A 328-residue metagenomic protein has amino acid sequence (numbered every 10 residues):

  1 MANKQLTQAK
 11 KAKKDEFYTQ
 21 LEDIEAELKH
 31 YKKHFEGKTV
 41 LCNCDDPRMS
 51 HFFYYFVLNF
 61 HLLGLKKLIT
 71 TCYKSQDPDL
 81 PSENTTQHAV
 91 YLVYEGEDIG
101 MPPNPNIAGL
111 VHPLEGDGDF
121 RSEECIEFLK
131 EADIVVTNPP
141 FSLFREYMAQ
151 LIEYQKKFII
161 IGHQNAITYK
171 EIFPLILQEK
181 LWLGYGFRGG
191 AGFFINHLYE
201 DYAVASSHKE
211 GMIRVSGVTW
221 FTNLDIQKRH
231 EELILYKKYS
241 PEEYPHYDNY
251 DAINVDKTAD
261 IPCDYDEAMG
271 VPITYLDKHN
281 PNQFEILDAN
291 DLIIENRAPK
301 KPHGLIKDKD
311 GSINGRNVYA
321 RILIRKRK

Functional and structural regions predicted by a protein language model:
M1-K328: Class I S-adenosyl-L-methionine-dependent methyltransferase catalytic core
